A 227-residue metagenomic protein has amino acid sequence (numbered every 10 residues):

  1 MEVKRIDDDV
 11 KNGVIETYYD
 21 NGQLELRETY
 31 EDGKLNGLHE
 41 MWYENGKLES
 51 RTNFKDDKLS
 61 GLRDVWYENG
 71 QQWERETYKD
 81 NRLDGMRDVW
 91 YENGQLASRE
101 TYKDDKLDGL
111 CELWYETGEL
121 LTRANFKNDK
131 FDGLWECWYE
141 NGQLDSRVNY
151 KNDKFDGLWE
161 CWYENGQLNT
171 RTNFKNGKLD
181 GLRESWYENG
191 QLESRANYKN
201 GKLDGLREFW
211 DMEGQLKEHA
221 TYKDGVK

Functional and structural regions predicted by a protein language model:
M1-K227: Glycine/tyrosine- and acidic-biased, solvent-exposed loop/turn segments at the edges of beta-strands
